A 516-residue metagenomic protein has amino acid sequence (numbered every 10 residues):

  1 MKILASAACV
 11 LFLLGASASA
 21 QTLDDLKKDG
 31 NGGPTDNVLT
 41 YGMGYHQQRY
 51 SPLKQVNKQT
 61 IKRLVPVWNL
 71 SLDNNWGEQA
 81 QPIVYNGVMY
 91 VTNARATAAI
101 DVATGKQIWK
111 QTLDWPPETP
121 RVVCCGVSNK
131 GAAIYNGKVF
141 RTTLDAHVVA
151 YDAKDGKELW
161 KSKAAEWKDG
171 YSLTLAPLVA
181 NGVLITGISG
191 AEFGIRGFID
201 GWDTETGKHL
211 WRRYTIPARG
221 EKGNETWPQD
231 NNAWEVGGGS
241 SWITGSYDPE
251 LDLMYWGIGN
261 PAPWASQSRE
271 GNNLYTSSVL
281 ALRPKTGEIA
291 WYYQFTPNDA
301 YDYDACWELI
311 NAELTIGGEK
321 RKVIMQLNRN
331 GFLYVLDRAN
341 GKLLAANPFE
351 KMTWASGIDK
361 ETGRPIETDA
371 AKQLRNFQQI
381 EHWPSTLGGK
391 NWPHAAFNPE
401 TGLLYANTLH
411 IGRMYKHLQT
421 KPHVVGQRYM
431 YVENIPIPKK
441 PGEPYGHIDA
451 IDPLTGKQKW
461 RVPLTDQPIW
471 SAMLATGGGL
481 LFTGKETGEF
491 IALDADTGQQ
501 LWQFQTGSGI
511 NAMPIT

Functional and structural regions predicted by a protein language model:
M1-A5: Positively charged n-region of N-terminal signal peptides that target proteins for export
S6-A16: Bacterial N-terminal signal peptides
A20-K54: N-terminal pre-domain segments of enzymes
D29-P34, Q59-T60, A103, D152 (+2 more regions): Extracellular/periplasmic catalytic domains that process cell-envelope and extracellular macromolecules
V38-G42, N75-A94, R121-V148, S172-F193 (+7 more regions): Repeat-blade elements of multi-bladed beta-propeller folds
S51-M89, P116-V122, W383-P384: Asp/Glu-centered strand-loop micro-motifs enriched in Gly/Pro and often flanked by an aromatic residue
T60-L70, T97-V123, Y135, V139 (+7 more regions): Extracytoplasmic/lumenal domain signature
D369-A370, N376-W383, L387-R413: Long, low-complexity segments enriched in small/aliphatic residues
